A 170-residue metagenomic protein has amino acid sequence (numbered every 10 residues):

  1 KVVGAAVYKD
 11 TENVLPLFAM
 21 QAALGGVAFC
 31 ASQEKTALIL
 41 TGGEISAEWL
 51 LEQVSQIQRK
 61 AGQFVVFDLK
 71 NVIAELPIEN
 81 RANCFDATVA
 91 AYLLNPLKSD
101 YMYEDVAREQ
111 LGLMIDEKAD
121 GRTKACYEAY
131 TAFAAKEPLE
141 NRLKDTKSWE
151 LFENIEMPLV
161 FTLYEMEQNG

Functional and structural regions predicted by a protein language model:
K1-Q110: Conserved RNase H-like, two-metal-ion catalytic cores of nucleic-acid enzymes
I78-E79, V106, K118-G170: Mixed-charge, glycine-rich, non-catalytic linkers/tails in nucleic-acid processing enzymes
L111-M114, K118: A basic/glycine-biased coupling hinge at the interface between accessory DNA-binding modules
